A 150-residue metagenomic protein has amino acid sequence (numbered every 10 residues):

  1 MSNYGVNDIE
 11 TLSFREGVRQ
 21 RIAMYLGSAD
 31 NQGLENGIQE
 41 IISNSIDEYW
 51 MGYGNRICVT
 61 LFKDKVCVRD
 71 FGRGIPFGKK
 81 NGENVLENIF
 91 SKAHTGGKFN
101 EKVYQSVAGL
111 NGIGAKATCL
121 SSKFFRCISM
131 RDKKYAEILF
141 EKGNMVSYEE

Functional and structural regions predicted by a protein language model:
M1-I42, I46, K79, V85-S91: Bergerat-fold GHKL ATPase/HATPase_c domain
M1-N7, D64-E83, G96-E150: GHKL-type ATPase core
V18, F62-V68, E87-T95: A short glycine/small-residue-enriched secondary-structure motif
R21-Y25, S45-E48, G52, K92-G96 (+2 more regions): Conserved, well-folded catalytic cores of nucleic-acid-processing and energy-transducing macromolecular machines
N31-I57, L61, G114-S121: Conserved ATP-binding N-box helix of the HATPase_c
